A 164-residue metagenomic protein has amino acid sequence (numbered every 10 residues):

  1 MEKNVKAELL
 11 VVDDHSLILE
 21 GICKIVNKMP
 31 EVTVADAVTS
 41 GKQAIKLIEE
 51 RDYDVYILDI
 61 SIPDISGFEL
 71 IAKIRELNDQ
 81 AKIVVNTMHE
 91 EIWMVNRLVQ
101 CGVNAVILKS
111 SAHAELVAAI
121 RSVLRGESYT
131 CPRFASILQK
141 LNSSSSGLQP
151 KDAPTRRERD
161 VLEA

Functional and structural regions predicted by a protein language model:
K6-I18, I22-V26, Y56, P154: Conserved acidic segment of CheY-like receiver
D13, D59, T87: Active-site residues of response regulator receiver
E31-T39, L47: Short hydrophobic/Thr-rich beta-strand motif most characteristic of the beta2 strand and flanking loop of CheY-like
S40-Q43, S66-E69: Acidic catalytic/metal-coordinating carboxylates
P63: The feature encodes the CheY-like receiver
F68-Q80: Short amphipathic alpha-helix used as the core "switch/output" element in two-component signaling
Q80-E90, I107: A short, hydrophobic beta-strand element within the central beta-sheet of small alpha/beta folds
W93-R156, D160: Short, flexible helix-to-coil linker/hinge segments that flank and couple to helix-turn-helix
